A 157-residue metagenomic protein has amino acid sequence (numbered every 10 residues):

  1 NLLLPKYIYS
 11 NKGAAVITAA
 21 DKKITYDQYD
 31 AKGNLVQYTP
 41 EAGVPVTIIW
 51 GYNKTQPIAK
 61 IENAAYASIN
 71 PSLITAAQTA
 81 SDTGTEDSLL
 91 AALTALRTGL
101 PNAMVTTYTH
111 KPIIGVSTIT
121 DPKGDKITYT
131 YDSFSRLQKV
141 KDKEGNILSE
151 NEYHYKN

Functional and structural regions predicted by a protein language model:
N1-P40, V44-D121, K126-N157: Beta-strand elements of repeat-based all-beta scaffolds
